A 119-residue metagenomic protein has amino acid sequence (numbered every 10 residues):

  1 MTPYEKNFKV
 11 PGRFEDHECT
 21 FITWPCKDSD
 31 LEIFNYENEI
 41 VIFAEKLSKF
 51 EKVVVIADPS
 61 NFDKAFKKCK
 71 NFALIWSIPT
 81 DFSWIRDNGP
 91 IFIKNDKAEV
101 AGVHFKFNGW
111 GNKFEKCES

Functional and structural regions predicted by a protein language model:
M1-S119: The feature marks the mature, well-folded catalytic cores of soluble enzymes
